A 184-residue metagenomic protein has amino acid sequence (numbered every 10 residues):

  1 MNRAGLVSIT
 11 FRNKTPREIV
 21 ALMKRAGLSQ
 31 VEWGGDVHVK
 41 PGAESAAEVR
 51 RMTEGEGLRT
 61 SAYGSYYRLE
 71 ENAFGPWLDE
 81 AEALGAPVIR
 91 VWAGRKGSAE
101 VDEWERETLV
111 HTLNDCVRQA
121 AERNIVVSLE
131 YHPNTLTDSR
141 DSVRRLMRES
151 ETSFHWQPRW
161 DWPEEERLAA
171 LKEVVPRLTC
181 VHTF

Functional and structural regions predicted by a protein language model:
M1-V88, N114, A121, S153 (+2 more regions): N-terminal pre-domain/capping segments
T10-R12, G35-V37, Y66-L69, A93-G97 (+2 more regions): Active-site-proximal loop/turn and secondary-structure-junction residues that shape catalytic pockets, frequently
R17-E18, E44, N72-P76, W104 (+2 more regions): Generic recognition of short, well-ordered alpha-helical segments
K24, Q30-V31, N114-F184: Acidic/histidine-rich catalytic cores of soluble enzymes
V39-R50, A99-V110, D138: Active-site-adjacent beta->alpha loops and helix N-cap segments on the catalytic face of soluble alpha/beta enzymes
Y66-L78, G94-E107: Surface-exposed, active-site-proximal loop segments in enzymatic domains
A81-D102, R123-P133: Active-site groove signature of glycoside hydrolases
